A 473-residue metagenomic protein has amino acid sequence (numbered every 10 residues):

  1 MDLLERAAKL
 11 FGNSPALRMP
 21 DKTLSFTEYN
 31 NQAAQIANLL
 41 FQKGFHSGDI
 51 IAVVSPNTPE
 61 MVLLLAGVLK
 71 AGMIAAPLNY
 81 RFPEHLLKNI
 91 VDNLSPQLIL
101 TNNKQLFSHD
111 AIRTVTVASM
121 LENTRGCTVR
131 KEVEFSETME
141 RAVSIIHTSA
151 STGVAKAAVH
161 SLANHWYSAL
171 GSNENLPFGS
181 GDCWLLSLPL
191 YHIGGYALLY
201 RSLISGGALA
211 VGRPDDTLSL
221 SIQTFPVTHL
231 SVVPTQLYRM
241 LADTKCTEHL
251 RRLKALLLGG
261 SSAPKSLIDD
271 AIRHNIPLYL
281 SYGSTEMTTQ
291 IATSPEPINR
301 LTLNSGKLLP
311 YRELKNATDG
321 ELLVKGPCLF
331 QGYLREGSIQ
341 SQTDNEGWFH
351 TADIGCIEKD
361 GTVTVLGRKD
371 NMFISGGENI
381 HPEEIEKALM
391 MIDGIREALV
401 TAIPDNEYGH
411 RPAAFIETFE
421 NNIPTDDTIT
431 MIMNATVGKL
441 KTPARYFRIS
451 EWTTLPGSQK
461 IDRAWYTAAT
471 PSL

Functional and structural regions predicted by a protein language model:
G12, V129-H147, V154, A163 (+1 more regions): Conserved pre-ATP/AMP-binding loop-to-beta segment of ANL
S25-T27, V143-L170: Conserved AMP-binding A3 loop
W166-C183, L190-H229: Conserved AMP-binding/adenylation subdomain of ANL enzymes
H229-V232, L241-L301, E313: Gly/Ser/Thr-rich phosphate-binding loop
R300-T302, C328-D360, K369-D370, P382 (+1 more regions): Conserved ANL (AMP-binding/adenylate-forming) active-site segment centered on the GW(Y/F)…HTG consensus within
K307-Y311, A317-Q342, E378-I380: Conserved ATP/PPi-binding loop(s) of AMP-dependent carboxylate-activating enzymes
G326, I354-K441: AMP-binding/adenylate-forming catalytic core of the ANL superfamily
V437-K460: AMP-binding/adenylate-forming catalytic domain of the ANL superfamily
